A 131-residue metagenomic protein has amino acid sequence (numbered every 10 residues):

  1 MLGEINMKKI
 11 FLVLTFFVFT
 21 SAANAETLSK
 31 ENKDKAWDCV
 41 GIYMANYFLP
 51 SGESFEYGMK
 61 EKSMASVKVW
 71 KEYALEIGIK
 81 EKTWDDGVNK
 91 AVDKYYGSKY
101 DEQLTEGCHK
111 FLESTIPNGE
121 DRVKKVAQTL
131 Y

Functional and structural regions predicted by a protein language model:
L2-G3, S21, Y43: Intrinsic disorder/low-complexity signature
L2-I10: Positively charged n-region of N-terminal signal peptides that target proteins for export
N6, S21-T27: Sec/Tat signal peptide C-region and signal peptidase I cleavage site
I10-T20: Sec-dependent N-terminal signal peptides
L12-V13, N24, E31-D34: Intrinsically disordered and other compositionally biased segments
F19, K33, D101-E102: Processing junctions and N-termini across compartments
L28-I79: Short N-proximal segments of mature Sec-exported proteins
Y57-Y131: Compact alpha-helical subdomains of small soluble proteins
